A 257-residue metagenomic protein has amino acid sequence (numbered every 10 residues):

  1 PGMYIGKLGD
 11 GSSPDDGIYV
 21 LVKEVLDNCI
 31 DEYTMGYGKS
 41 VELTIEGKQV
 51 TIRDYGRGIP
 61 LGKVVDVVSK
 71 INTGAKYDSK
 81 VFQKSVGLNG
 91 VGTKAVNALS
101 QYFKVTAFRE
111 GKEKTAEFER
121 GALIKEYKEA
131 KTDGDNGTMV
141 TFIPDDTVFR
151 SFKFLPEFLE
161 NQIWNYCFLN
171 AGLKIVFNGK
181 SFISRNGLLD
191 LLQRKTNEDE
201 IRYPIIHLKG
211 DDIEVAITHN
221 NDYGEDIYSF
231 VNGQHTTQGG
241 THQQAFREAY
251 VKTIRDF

Functional and structural regions predicted by a protein language model:
P1-G11, I45, K131-T141, V215-N232: Flexible hinge/switch segments at interdomain interfaces of large molecular machines
P1-K23, V65-S69: Bergerat-fold GHKL ATPase/HATPase_c domain
G6-S12, C29-E42, G74-S85, V105-A107 (+4 more regions): Active-site phosphate-binding and catalytic loops of NTP-dependent enzymes
P14, I18, V22, P60 (+2 more regions): Hydrophobic (often cysteine-bearing) scaffold residues that line and stabilize catalytic clefts of nucleotide/cofactor
P14-V41, G92-L99: Conserved ATP-binding N-box helix of the HATPase_c
E24-V25, C29-E32, Y55, K70-I71 (+4 more regions): Generic, well-ordered alpha-helical scaffold segments in large soluble proteins
K48-G58, G62-K63, A75-R194: GHKL-type ATPase core
E157, W164-Y166, G172-F257: GHKL/Histidine-kinase-like ATPase module
